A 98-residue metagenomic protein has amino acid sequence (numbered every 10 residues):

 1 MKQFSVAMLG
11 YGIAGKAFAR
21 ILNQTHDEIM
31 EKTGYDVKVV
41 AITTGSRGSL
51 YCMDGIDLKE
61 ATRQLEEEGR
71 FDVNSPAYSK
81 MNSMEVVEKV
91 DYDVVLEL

Functional and structural regions predicted by a protein language model:
K2-L98: N-terminal glycine-/serine-/threonine-rich beta1-alpha1-beta2 phosphate-ribose binding loop of Rossmann-like
